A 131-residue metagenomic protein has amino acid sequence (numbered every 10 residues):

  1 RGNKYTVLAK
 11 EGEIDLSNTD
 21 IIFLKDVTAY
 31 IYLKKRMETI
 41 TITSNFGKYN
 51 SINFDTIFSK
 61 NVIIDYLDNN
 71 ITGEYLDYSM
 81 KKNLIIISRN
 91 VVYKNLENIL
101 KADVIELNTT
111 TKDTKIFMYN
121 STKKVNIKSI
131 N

Functional and structural regions predicted by a protein language model:
R1-N131: Mature-chain termini and adjacent capping regions
